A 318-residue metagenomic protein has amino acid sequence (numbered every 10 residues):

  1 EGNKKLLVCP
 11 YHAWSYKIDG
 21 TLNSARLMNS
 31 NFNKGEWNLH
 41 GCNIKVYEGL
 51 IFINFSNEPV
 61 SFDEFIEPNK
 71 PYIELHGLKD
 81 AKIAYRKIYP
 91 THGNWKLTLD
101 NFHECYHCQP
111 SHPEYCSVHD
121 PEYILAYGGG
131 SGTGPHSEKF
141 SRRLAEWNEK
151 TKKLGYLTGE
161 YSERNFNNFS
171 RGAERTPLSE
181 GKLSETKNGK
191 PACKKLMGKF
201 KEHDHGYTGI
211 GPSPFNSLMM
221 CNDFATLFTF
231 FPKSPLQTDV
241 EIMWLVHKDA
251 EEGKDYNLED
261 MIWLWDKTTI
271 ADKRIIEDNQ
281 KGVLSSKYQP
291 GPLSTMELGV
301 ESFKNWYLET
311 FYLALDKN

Functional and structural regions predicted by a protein language model:
E1-N57, D63-L75: Rieske [2Fe-2S] iron-sulfur-binding domain
N43-V46, L50-N318: C-terminal catalytic domain of Rieske-type non-heme iron oxygenases
